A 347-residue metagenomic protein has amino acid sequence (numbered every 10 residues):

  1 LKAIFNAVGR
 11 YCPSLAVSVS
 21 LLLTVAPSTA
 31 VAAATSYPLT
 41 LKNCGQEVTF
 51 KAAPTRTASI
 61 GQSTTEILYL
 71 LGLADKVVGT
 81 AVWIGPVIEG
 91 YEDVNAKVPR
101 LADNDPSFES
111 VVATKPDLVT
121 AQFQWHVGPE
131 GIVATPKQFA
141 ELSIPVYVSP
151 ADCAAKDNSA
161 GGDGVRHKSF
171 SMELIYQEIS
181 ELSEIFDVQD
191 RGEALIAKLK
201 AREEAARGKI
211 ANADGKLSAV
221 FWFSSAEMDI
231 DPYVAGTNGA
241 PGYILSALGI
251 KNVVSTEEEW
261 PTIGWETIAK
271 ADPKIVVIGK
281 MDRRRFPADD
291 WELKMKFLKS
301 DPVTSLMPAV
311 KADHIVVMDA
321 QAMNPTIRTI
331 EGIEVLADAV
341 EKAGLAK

Functional and structural regions predicted by a protein language model:
K2-I4, Y11-P13, P27-E66, K168 (+2 more regions): Bacterial Sec-exported substrate-binding components of ABC uptake systems
L41-G45, V98-E109, D152, E257-W265: Short helix-initiation/N-cap motifs at beta->coil->alpha
A58-T114, L118-P129, I250: A short, structured surface patch at a secondary-structure boundary
S63-I67, W83-P86, L118-V119, Q124-P129 (+6 more regions): Solvent-exposed loop/turn segments at secondary-structure junctions within structured extracellular/periplasmic domains
G85-V87, P232-W260: Alpha-helical, coiled-coil/dimerization segments enriched in small aliphatic residues
P86, H126-A134, I144-E181, D214-A240: Extracytoplasmic ligand-binding site segments that recognize negatively charged/polar headgroups
F108-K115, V133, I263-D272: Short helices/loops that flank or line small-molecule/ion binding pockets
S169-E178, I278-K347: Structured C-terminal subdomain patch of bacterial secreted/periplasmic proteins
